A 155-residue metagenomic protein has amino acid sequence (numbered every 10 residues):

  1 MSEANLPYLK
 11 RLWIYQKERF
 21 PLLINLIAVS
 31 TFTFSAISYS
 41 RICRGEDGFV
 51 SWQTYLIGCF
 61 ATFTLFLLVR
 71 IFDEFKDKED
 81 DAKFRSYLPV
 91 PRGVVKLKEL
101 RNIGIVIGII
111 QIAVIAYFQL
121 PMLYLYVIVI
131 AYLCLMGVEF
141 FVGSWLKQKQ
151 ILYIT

Functional and structural regions predicted by a protein language model:
M1-E74, G143-K147: Topogenic membrane-insertion module of multi-pass membrane proteins
S2-A4, F20, V114-T155: A feature for the membrane-embedded catalytic helix bundles of lipid/isoprenoid biosynthetic enzymes
I24, A28, F32, Q53-A61 (+4 more regions): Alpha-helical transmembrane segments of integral membrane proteins
S30-S35, P91-R92, K149-T155: Small-residue-rich segments of transmembrane alpha-helices in multi-pass membrane proteins, especially helix faces
Q53-R92, R101, I107: Membrane helical hairpin/interfacial module
K83-I128: Multi-pass membrane catalytic core of lipid/isoprenoid biosynthesis enzymes
